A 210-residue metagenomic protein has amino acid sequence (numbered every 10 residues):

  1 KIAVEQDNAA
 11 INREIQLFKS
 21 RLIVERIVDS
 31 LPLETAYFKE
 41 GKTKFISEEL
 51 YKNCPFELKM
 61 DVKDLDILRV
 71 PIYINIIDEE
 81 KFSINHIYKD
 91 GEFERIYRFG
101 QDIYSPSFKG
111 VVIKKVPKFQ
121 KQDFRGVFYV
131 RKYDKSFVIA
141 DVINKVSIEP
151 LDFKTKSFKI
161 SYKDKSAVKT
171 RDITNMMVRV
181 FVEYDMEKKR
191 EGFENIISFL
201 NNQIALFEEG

Functional and structural regions predicted by a protein language model:
K1, E5, L33-V180: Solvent-exposed "coupling" segments
K1-Q6, N201-A205: Short extracytoplasmic/periplasmic juxtamembrane "stem" segments immediately C-terminal to an N-terminal membrane anchor
E5-N12, L17-L22, D164-V168, D172 (+2 more regions): Soluble non-cytosolic domains of exported or imported proteins
S20, V24, T35-F38: Extracytoplasmic/periplasmic ligand-binding sensor regions of membrane-associated signaling proteins
R21-V24, V127, K132-I139, I197 (+1 more regions): Alpha-helix initiation and N-capping motif
V178-G210: A short, surface-exposed, charged and often Trp/Pro-enriched helix-loop connector in the C-terminal portion of helical
